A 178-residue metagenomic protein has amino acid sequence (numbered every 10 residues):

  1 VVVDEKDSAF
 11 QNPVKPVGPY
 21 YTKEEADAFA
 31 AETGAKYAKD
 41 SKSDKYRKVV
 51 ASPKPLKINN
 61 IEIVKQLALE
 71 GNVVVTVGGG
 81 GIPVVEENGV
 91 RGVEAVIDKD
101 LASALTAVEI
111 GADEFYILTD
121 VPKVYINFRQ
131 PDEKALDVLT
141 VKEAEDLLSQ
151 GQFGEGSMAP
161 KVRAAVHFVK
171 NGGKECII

Functional and structural regions predicted by a protein language model:
V1-K174: Nucleotide/pyrophosphate-binding catalytic subdomain
I178: Glycine-rich phosphate-binding active-site loops on the catalytic face of alpha/beta enzymes
